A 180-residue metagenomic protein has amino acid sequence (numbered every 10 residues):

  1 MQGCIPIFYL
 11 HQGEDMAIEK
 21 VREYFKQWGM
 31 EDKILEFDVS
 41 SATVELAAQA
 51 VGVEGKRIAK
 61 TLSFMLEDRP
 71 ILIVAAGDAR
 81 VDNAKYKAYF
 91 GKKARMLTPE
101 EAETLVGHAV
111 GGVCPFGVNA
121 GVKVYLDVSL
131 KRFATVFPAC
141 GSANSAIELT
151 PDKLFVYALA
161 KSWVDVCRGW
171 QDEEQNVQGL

Functional and structural regions predicted by a protein language model:
G3-L180: Extended, low-hydrophobicity, polar/charged segments
